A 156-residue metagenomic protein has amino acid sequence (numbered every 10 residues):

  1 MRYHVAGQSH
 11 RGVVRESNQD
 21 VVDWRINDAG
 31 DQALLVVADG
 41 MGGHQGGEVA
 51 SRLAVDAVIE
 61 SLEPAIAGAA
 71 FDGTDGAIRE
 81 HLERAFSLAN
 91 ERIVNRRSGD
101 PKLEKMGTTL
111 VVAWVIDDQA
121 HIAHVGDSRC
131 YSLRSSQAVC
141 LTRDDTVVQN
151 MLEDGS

Functional and structural regions predicted by a protein language model:
M1-S156: PP2C/PPM-type serine/threonine phosphatase catalytic domain
